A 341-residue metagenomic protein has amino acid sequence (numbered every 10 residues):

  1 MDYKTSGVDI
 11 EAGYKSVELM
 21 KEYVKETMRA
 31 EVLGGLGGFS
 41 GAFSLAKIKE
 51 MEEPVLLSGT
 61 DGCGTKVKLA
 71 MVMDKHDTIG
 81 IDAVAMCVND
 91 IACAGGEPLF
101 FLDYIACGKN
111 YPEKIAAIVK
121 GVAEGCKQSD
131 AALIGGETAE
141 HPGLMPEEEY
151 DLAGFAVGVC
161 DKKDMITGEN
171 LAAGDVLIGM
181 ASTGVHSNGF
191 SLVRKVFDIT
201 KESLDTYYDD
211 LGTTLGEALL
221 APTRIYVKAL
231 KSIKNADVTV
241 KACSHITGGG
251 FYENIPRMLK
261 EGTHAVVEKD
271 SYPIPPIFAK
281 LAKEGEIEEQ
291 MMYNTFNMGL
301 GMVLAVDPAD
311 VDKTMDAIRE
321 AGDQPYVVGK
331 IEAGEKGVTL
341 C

Functional and structural regions predicted by a protein language model:
M1-E31: N-terminal amphipathic/basic leader segments beginning at the initiator methionine
D2-S6, K114, I118-S129, M145-L152 (+3 more regions): Glycine-/charge-enriched secondary-structure boundary and capping motifs
D9, D61, G174, H245 (+1 more regions): Residue-level signature of catalytic and energy-coupling elements of molecular machines, predominantly ATP/GTP-dependent
G13, K49-E50, C63-K66, D161-D164 (+4 more regions): Short, acidic Gly/Pro/Ser/Thr-rich loop/turn segments
S16, M20, A42, C87-V88 (+5 more regions): Buried hydrophobic packing segments
V17, A116-V119, F190: Hydrophobic face of alpha-helices
E22, M28-T183: Glycine-rich phosphate/pyrophosphate-binding loop regions near the starts of catalytic domains
A173-E217: Acidic, glycine-rich loop-and-beta core segments that form the ion-binding/anion-interacting portion of active sites
